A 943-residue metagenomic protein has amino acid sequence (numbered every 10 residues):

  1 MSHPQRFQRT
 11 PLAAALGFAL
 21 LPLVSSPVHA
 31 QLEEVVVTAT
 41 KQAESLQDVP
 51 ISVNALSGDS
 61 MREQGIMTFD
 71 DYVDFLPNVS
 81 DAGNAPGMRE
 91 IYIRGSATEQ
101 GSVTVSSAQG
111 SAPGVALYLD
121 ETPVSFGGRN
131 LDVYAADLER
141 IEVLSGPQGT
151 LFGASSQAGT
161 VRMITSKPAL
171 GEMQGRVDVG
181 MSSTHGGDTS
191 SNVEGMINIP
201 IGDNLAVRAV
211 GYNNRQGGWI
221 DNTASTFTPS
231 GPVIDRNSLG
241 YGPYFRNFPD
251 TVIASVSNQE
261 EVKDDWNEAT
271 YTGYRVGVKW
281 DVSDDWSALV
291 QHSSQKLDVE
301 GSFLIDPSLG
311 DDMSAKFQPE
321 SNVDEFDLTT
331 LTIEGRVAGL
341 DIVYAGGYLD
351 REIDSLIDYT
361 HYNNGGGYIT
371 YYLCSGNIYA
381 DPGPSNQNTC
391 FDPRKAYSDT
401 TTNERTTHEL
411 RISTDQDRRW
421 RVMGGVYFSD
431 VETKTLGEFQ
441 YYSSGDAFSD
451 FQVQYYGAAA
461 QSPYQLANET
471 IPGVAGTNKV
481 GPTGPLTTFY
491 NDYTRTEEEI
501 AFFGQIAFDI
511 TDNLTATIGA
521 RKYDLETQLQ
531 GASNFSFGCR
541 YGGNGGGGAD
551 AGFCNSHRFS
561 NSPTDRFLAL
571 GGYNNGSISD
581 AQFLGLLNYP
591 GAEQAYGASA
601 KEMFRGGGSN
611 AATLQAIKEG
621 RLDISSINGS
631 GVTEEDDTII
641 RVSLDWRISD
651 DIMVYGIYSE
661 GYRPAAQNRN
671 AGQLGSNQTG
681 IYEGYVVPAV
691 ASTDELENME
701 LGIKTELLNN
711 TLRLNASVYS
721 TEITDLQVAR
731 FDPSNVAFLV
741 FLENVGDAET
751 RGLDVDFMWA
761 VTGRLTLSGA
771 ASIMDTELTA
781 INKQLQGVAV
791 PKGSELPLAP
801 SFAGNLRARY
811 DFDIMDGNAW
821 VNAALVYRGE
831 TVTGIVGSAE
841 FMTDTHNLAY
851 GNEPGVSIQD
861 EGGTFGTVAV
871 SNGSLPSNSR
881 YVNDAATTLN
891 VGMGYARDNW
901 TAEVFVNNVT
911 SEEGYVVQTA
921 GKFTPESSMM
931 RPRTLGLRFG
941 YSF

Functional and structural regions predicted by a protein language model:
F69, E90-Y92, V105, V143 (+2 more regions): N-terminal periplasmic accessory domains that precede and gate Gram-negative outer-membrane beta-barrel machines
V105-S145, G195: Short acidic/polar hinge/loop motifs at secondary-structure boundaries that mediate gating or recognition
H185-V299, E325-L328, T402-H408, S413-S429 (+4 more regions): Transmembrane beta-barrel wall of Gram-negative outer-membrane proteins
K279-D284, S413-D415, G425-S429, R495-T721: Structural signature of Gram-negative outer-membrane beta-barrels, strongest in the C-terminal barrel of TonB-dependent
T332-T360, D645-A671, V690-N744, E749-R751 (+3 more regions): Membrane-embedded beta-barrel scaffold of Gram-negative outer-membrane proteins
Y372, N386-E409, I681-S692, N698 (+4 more regions): Outer membrane beta-barrel strand-and-loop segments of large Gram-negative receptors, especially TonB-dependent
F439-Q440, S444-D446, L825-A849, A886 (+1 more regions): C-terminal beta-signal and adjacent terminal beta-strands/loops of Gram-negative outer-membrane beta-barrel proteins
D512-A516, T711-I723, F741-G837, R938-S942: Gram-negative outer-membrane beta-barrel transporters
